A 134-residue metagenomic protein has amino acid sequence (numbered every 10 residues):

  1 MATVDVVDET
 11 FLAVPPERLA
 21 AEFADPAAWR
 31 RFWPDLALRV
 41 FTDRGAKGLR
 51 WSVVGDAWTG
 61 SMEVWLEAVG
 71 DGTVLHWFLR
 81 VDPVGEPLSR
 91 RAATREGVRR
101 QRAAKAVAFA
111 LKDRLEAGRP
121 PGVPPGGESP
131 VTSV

Functional and structural regions predicted by a protein language model:
M1-R39, V131-V134: Hydrophobic ligand-binding cavity/cleft-lining segments
M1-T3, R44, A57, G70: Short coil/turn motifs at beta-sheet boundaries
T3-E9, G48, S61, G72-H76: Intrinsic-disorder/low-complexity, polar/charged segments enriched in Ser/Thr/Lys/Arg/Asp/Glu/Gln
A13-E17, D43-A46, L66-V74: A short, structured loop/turn motif at beta-sheet edges
P15, L19-F23, W29, L49-W51 (+2 more regions): Hydrophobic pocket/interface hotspot
P34-L38, G45-L49, W58-M62: A generic structural signal for short beta-strands and their flanking turns/coil linkers
D43-S52, P120: Short, hydrophobic/aromatic-rich segments at coil-to-beta transitions
V54-D113, A117-S129: Beta-strand/loop substructures that line and gate deep hydrophobic ligand-binding cavities in soluble
